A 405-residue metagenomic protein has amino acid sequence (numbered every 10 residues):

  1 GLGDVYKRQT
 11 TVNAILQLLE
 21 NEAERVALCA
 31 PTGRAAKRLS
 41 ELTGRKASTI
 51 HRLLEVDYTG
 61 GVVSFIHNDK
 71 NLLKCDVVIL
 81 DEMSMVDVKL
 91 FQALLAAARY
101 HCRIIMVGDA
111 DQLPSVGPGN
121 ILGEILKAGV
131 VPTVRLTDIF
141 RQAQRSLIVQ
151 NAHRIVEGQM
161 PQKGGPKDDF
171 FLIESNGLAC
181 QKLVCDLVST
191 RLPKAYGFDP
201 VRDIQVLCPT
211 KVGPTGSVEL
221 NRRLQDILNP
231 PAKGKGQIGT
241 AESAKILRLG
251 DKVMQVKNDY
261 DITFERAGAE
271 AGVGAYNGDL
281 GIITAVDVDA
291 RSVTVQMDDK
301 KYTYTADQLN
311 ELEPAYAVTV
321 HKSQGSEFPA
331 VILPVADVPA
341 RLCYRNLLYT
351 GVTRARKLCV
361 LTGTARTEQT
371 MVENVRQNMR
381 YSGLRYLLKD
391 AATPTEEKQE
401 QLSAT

Functional and structural regions predicted by a protein language model:
G1-Y6: Short, small-residue-biased leader/transition segments that mark boundaries at the very start of proteins
Q9, A14, L18, E22-E24 (+8 more regions): Conserved helicase motor core of SF1/SF2 NTP-dependent helicases
A23-R25, D203-Q205, A330: Residues that mark the start of a beta-strand
L28, L39-S40, N68-N71, L95-A97 (+11 more regions): Replace "in large, NTP-powered and nucleic-acid-processing enzymes" with "in large, NTP-powered factors and other
C29, V77-I79, I105, L207 (+3 more regions): Structural motif
G61, D226-G239, N310-P314, V338: Short, structured beta-strand/loop micro-motifs enriched in basic residues and often containing a Trp
A110-V273, E400-Q401: Conserved helicase motor core of P-loop NTPases
E157, N277-T405: C-terminal accessory regions
